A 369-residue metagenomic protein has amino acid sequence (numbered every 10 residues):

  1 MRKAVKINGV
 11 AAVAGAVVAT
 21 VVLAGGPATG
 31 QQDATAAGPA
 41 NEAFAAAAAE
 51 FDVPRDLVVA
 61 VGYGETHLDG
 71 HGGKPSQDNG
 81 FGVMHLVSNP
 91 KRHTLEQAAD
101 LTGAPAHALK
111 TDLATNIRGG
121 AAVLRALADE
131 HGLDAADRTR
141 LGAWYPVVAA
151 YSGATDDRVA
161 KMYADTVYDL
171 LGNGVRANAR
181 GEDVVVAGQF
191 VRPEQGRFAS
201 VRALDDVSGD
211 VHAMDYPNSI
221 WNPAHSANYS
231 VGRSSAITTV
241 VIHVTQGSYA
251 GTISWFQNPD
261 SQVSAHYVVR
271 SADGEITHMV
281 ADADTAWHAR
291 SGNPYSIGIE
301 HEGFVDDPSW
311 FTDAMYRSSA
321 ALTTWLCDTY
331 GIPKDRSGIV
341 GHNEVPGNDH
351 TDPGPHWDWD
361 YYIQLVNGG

Functional and structural regions predicted by a protein language model:
M1, V5, Y163-I220, P308-G369: Basic/polar, cationic surfaces and motifs that engage anionic cell-wall and phosphate/carboxylate ligands
M1-Q32: Secretory targeting and sorting signals
A34-L170: Catalytic glycan-binding domains that act on GlcNAc-containing polysaccharides
A37, A43, V184-R290: N-terminal catalytic cores of peptidoglycan-degrading enzymes
E50-P54, Q77, N116, R140-G142 (+5 more regions): Extracellular/periplasmic catalytic domains that process cell-envelope and extracellular macromolecules
L57-A60, H85, T239-V244, S264-R270 (+3 more regions): Structural recognition of the beta-strand scaffold that forms the well-ordered cores of secreted hydrolase catalytic
G64-D69, N89-T94, L127-E130, A154-R158 (+6 more regions): Solvent-exposed loop/turn segments at secondary-structure junctions within structured extracellular/periplasmic domains
H71-Q77, A160-A164, E182, T252-W255 (+3 more regions): Short, solvent-exposed loop/turn and secondary-structure capping segments
